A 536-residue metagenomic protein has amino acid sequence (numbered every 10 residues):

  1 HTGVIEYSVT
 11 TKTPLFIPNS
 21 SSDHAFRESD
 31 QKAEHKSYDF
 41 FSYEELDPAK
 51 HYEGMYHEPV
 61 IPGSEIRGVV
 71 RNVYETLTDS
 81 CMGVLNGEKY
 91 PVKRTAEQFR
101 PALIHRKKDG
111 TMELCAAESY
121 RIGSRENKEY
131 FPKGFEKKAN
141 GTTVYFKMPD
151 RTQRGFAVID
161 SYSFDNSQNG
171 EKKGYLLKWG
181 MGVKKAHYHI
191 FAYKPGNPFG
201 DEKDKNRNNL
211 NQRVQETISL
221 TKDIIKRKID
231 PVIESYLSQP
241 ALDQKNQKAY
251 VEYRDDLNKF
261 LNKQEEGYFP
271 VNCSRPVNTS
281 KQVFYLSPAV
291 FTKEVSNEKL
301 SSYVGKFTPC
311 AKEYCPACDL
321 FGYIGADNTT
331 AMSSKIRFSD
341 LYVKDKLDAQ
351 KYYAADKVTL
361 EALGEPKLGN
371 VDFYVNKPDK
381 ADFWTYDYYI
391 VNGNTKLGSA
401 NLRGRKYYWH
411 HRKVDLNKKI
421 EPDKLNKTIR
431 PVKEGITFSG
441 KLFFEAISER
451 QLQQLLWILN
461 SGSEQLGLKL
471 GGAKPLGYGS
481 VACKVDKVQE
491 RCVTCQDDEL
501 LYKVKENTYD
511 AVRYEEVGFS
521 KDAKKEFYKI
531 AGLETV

Functional and structural regions predicted by a protein language model:
H1-V536: Basic, Gly/Ser/Thr-rich N-terminal segments that form RNA-phosphate-binding interfaces in CRISPR RAMP
